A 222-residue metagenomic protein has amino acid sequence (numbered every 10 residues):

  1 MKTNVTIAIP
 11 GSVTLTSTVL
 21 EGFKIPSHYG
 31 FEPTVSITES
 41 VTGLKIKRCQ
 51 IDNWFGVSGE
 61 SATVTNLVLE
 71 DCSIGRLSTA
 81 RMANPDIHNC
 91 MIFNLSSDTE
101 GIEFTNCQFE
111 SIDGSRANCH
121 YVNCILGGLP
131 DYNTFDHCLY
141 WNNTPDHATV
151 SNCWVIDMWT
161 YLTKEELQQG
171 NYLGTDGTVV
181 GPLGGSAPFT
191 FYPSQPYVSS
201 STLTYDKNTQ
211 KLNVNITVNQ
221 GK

Functional and structural regions predicted by a protein language model:
M1, I9-G11, L20-E21, I125 (+5 more regions): Generic low-polarity alpha-helical segments
M1-I7, L15, V35-I37, L139 (+3 more regions): Hydrophobic transmembrane signal anchors and adjacent membrane-proximal interface regions, especially in viral
M1-S58, D71-S78: Right-handed parallel beta-helix/beta-spiral solenoid domain characteristic of secreted/periplasmic
G11, S27, T34, D86 (+4 more regions): Generic low-complexity segments that are intrinsically disordered, proline-rich and/or Lys/Arg-biased
L15-S17, G22, G43, H147 (+2 more regions): Glycine-centered flexibility motif
T34, T38, R48-T163, L167: Predominantly extracellular beta-rich ligand-binding scaffolds that present long acidic/polar faces for carbohydrate
G43, W159, N213: Extracellular structured ligand-interaction cores
K164-K222: Surface beta-loop-beta hairpin patches that serve as ligand-binding interfaces in beta-rich domains
